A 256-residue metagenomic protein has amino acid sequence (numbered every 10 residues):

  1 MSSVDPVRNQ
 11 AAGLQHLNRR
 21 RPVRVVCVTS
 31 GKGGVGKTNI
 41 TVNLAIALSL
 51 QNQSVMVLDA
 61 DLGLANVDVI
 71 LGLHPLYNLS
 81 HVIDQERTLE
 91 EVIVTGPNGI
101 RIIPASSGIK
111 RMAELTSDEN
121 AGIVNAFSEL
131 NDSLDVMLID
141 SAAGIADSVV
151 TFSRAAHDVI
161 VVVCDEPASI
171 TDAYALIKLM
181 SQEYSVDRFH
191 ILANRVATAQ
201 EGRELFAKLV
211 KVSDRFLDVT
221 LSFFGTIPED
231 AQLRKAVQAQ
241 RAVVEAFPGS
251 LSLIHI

Functional and structural regions predicted by a protein language model:
M1-R20, V186-I254: C-terminal lobe/tail of nucleotide-utilizing enzymes
G13, N18, P22-D61: Walker A/P-loop phosphate-binding motif and the immediately C-terminal alpha-helix
S30, A60-D132, L233-R241: P-loop/Walker-type NTP enzyme "switch/lid" segment
S49, S153, S181: Gly/Ala-rich phosphate-binding loop of Rossmann-like dinucleotide-binding domains, activating on the conserved
L62-L64, S107-K110, G144, E166-A168 (+2 more regions): Conserved nucleotide-binding/hydrolysis micro-motifs of P-loop NTPases
N131-S148: Glycine-rich phosphate-binding loop used to anchor ATP phosphates in small-molecule kinases, encompassing both
D132, V149-P167: Inter-motif core of Ras-like GTPase G domains
Y174-Y184: Conserved C-terminal guanine-recognition region of P-loop GTPase G domains, centered on the G4
